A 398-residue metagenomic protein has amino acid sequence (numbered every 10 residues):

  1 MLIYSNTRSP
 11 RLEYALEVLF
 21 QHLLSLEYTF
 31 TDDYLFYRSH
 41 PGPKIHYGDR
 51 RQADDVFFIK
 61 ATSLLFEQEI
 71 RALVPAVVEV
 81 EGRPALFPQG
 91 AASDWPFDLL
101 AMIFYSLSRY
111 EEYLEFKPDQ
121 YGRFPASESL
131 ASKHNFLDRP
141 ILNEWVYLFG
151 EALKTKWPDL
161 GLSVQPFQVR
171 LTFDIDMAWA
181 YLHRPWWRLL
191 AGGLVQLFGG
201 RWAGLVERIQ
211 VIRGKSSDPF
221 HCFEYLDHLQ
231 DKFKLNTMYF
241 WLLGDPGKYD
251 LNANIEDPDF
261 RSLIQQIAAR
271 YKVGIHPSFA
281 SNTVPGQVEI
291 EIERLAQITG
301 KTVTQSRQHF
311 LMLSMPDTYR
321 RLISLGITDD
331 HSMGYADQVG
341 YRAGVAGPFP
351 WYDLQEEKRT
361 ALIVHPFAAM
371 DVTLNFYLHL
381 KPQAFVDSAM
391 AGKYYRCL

Functional and structural regions predicted by a protein language model:
M1-I255, A346-P348, L354-L398: Terminal accessory/targeting
L12, F279-K358: Catalytic domains of cell-wall/extracellular-matrix polysaccharide-remodeling enzymes, centered on de-N-acetylation
P125, D174, Y239-F240, L263-A268 (+4 more regions): Aromatic-residue detector
D174, H276, S306, L322 (+1 more regions): Conserved, mostly hydrophobic/aromatic
A180-Y181, W202-V206, E224-L313: Metal-dependent polysaccharide deacetylase catalytic core of the NodB/CE4 family, i.e., the active-site-bearing domain
V195-F198, S262-I267, I298-K301, D330-M333 (+2 more regions): Glycine-rich loops and low-complexity Gly/Arg-rich segments that provide flexible linkers or classic glycine-based
R270, Q338, T360-L362: Active-site lining segments that contact anionic ligands and/or coordinate catalytic metals
G274-I275, S332-Y335, L398: Short acidic/histidine-rich active-site segments
